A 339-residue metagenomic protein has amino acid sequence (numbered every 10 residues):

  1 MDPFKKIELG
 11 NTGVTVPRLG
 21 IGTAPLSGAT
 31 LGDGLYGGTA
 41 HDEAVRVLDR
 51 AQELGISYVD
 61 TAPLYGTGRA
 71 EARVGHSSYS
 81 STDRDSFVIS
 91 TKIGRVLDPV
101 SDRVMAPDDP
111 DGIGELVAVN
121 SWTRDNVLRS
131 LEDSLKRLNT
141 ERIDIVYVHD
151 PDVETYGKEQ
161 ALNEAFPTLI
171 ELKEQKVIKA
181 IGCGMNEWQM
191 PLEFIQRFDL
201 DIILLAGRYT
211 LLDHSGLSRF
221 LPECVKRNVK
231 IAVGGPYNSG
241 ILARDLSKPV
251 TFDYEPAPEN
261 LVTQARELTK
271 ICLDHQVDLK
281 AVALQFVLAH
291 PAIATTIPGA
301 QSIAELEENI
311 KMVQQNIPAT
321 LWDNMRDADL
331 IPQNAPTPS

Functional and structural regions predicted by a protein language model:
M1-V88, K92, L97: N-terminal binding-site loop/beta-alpha segment at the start of enzyme catalytic domains that lines or forms
P3-K6, D33, P151-S339: Beta/alpha (TIM)-barrel catalytic core signal, keyed to glycine-rich beta->alpha loops juxtaposed to Asp/Glu that bind
L9, I21, A44, V59 (+10 more regions): Conserved, mostly hydrophobic/aromatic
V14-L19, G55-S57, D83-F87, T140-D144 (+4 more regions): Short, well-ordered coil/turn segments that N-cap beta-strands
G22, D33-Y36, P99-P110, L246-V250: Short, flexible, mixed-charge acidic loops at enzyme active sites
G28-D42, G112-L128, K158: Active-site mouth loops of central-metabolism enzymes
G37-A51, T123-R137, N186-E193: Short, acidic/polar
L135-Y156: Active-site groove signature of glycoside hydrolases
